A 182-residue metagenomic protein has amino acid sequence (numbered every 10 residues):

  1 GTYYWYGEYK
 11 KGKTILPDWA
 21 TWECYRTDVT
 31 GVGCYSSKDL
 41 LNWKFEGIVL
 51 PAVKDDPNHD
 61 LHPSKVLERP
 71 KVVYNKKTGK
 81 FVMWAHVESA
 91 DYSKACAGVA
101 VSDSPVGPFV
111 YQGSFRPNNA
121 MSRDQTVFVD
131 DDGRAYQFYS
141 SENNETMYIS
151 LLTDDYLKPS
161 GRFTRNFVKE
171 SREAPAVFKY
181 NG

Functional and structural regions predicted by a protein language model:
G1-G182: Carbohydrate-active catalytic/glycan-binding domains of CAZyme proteins, especially the secreted or lumenal ectodomains
